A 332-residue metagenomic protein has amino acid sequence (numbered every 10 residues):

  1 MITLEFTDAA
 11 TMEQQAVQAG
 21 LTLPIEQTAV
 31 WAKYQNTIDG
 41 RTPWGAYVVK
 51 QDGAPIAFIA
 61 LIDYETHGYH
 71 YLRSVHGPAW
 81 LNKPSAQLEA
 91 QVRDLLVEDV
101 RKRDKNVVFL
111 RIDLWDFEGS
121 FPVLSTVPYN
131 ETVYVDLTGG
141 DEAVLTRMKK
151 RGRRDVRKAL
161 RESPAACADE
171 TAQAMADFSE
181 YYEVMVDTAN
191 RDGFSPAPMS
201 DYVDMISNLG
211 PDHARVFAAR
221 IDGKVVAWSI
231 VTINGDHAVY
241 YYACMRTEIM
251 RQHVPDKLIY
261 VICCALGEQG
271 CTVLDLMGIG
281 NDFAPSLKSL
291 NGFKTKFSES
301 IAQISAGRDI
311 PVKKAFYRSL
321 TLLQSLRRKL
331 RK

Functional and structural regions predicted by a protein language model:
I2-D52, F58-G68, L114-P128, G140 (+1 more regions): A conserved beta-strand-loop-helix scaffold within acyl/acetyltransferase catalytic domains
T3-A10, W115, G119-A143, T272-K332: Active-site/acyl-donor-binding loops of N-acyltransferases
H67-H76: N-terminal cap/recognition module
Y69, K105-V107, Q269-C271: A general structural motif
L72, V108-L110, A238, L274: Hydrophobic residues within beta-strands of alpha/beta enzymes
V75-A86, T138-G139, A243-Q252, G280-D282: A short, internal acetyl-CoA/4′-phosphopantetheine-binding micro-motif in the GNAT/acyltransferase core
L88-T132: Non-catalytic accessory segments adjacent to catalytic cores
Q91-E98, V203, S207-R318: Aromatic (often tryptophan-rich) hydrophobic motifs at membrane interfaces
